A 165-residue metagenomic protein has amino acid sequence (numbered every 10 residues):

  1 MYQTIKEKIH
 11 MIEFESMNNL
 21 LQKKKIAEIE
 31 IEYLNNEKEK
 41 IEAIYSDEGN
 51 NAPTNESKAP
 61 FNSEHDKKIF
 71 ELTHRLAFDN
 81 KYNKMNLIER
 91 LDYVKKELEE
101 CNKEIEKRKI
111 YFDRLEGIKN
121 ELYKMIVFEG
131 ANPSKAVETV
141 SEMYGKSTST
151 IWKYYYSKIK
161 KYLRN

Functional and structural regions predicted by a protein language model:
M1-Y111: N-terminal interaction/assembly modules
E28, A131-N132, Y162: A short hydrophobic/aromatic micro-motif that marks alpha-helical segments and, especially, helix-coil
E100, K146-S149, N165: Structured catalytic/translocation cores of nucleotide/phosphate-coupled proteins
R114-K135: Short amphipathic alpha helix immediately N-terminal
G130-S147: Helix-turn-helix DNA-binding module
I151-L163: DNA major-groove recognition helices of helix-turn-helix
